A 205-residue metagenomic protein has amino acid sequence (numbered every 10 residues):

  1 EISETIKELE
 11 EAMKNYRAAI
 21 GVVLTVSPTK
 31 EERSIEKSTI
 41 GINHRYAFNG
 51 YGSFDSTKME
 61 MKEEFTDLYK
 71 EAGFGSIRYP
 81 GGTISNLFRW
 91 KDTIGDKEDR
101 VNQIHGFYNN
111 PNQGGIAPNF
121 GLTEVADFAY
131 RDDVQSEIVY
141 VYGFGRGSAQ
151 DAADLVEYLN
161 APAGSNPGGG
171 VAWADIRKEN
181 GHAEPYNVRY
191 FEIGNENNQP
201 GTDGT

Functional and structural regions predicted by a protein language model:
I2-T205: Non-catalytic accessory regions flanking glycosidase/transglycosidase catalytic cores in CAZymes
